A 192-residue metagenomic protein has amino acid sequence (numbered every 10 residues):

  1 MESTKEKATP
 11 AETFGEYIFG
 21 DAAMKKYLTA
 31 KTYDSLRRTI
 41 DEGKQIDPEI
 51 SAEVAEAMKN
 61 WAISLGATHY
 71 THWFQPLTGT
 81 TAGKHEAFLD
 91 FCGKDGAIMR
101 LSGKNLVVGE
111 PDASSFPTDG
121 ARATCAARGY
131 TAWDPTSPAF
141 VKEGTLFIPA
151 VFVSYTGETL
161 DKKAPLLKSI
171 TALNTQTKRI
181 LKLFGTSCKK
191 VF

Functional and structural regions predicted by a protein language model:
E2-E6, M24-K26, A57, A139-I148: Short, functional N-terminal and low-complexity linear motifs
E2-Y17, A22-L28, Q176, I180-F192: Active-site-facing alpha/beta catalytic cores
A8-A127: Active-site core of metal-dependent hydrolases
R128-F192: Glycine-rich, acidic/polar active-site loops that bind/position phosphate-bearing ligands
